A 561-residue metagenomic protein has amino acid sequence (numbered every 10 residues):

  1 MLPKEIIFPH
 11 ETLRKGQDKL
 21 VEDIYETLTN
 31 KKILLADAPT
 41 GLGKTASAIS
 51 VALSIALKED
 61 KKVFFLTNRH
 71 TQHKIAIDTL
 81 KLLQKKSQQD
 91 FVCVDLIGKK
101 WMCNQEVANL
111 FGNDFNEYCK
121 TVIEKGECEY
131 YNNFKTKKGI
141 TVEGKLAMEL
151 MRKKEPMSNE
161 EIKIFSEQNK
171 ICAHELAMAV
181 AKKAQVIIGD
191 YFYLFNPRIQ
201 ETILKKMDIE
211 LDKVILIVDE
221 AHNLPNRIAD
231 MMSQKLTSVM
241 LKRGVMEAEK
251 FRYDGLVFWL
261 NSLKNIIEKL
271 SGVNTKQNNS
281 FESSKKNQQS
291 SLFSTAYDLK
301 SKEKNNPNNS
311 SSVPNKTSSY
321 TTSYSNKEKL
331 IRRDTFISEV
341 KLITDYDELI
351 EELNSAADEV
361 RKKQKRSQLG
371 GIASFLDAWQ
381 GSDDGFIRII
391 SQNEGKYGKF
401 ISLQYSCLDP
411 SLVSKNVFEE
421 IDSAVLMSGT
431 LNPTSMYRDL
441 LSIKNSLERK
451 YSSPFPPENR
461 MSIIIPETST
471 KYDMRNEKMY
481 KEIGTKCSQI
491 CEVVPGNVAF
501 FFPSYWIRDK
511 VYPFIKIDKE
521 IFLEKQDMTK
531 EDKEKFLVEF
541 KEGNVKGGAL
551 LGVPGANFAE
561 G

Functional and structural regions predicted by a protein language model:
M1-L35: Conserved pre-motif I regulatory segment
L2-I7, T12, E59-I187, F195 (+6 more regions): A substrate-engagement module of RecA-like helicase motors
N30-A48: Walker A/P-loop
A46-E59, K81-L82: Walker A/P-loop NTP-binding motif
I162-K182, R198-K206, L349-I464, K533-F540 (+1 more regions): A contiguous, basic/glycine-rich beta-loop/short-helix subdomain that forms a polymer-engagement track
N169-V186, Y191-K300, S319-K341, L431-I443: Signature of the SF2 helicase/ATPase Hel1-core->accessory helical subdomain module
K471-F500: Conserved interdomain hinge at the start of the Helicase C-terminal
P503-K525: Conserved helicase motor "Helicase C" RecA-like lobe of SF1/SF2 P-loop NTPases
